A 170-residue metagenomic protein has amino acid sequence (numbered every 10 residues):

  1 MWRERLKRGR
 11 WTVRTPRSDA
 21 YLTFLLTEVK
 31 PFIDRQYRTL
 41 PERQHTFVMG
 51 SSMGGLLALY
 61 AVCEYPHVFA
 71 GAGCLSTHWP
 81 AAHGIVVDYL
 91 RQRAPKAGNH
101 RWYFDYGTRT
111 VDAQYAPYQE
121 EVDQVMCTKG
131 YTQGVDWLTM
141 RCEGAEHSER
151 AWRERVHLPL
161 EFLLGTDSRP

Functional and structural regions predicted by a protein language model:
M1-P170: Non-catalytic cap/lid and distal C-terminal segments of serine-dependent acyl enzymes
